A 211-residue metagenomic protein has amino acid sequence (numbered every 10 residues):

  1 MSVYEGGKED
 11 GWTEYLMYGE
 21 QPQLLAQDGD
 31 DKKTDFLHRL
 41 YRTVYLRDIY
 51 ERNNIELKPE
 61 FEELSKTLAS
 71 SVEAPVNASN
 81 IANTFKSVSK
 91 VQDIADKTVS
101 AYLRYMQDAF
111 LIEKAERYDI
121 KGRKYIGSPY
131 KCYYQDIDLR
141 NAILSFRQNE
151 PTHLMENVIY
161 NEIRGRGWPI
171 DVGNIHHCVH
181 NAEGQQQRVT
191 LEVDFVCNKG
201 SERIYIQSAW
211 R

Functional and structural regions predicted by a protein language model:
M1-P75, S79: Interdomain motor-coupling "hinge/lid" segment immediately C-terminal to the ATP-binding subdomain of NTP-driven enzymes
G6, L24, T84, A142-I143: Residues that scaffold the ATP/ADP-binding catalytic core of kinase and kinase-like folds
K33, L37, L57, A95 (+2 more regions): Hydrophobic (often cysteine-bearing) scaffold residues that line and stabilize catalytic clefts of nucleotide/cofactor
E51-E56, V88-A95: C-terminal helical "lid" subdomain and adjoining coupling/linker elements of P-loop NTPases
K66-S70, K86, R164: Short, locally clustered residues in the helix-turn-helix/winged-helix DNA-binding domain
T67, I81-T84, Y102: Short acidic/histidine-centered micro-motifs embedded in hydrophobic/aromatic stretches that mark compact functional
A78-K90: DNA-recognition alpha helix
T98-R104, F110-R211: A cross-kingdom feature that marks ATP-driven nucleic-acid transaction machinery
